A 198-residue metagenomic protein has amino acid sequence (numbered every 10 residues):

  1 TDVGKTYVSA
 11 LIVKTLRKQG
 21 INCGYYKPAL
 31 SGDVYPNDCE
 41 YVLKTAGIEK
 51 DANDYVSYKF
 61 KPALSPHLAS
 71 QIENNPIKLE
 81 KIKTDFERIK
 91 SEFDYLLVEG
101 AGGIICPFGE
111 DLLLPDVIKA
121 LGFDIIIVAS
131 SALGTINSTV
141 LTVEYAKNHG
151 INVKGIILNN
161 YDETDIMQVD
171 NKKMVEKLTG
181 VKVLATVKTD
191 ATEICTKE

Functional and structural regions predicted by a protein language model:
V3-G4: Conserved glycine(s) of the Walker
Y7, L11-Q19, L43, I166 (+2 more regions): Short, basic phosphate-binding NTP loop
Y7-P76, E80, D85-R88: N-terminal phosphate/diphosphate-binding loop that engages ATP/GTP or pyrophosphate donors across diverse enzyme folds
L11, A101-V181, A185-T186: Conserved catalytic-core segment of NTP-binding enzymes
G24-Y25, N53-V56, L96-G100, A185-T186: General beta-strand structural signal in soluble alpha/beta enzymes
I82, F86-G109: Switch II (G3) loop of P-loop NTPases
C195-E198: NTP-binding/hydrolysis catalytic cores, primarily Walker-type P-loop NTPases
